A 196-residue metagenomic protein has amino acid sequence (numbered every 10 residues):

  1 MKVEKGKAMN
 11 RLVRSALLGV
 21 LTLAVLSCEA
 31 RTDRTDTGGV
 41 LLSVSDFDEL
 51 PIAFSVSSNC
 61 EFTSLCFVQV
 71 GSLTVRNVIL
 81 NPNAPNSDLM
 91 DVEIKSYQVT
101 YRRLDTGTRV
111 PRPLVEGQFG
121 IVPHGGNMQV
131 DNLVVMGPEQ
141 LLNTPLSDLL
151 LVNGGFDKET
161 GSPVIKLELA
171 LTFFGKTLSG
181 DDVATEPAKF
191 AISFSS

Functional and structural regions predicted by a protein language model:
M1-L26: Sec-dependent bacterial lipoprotein signal peptides
C28-S196: Non-catalytic macromolecular-recognition regions in eukaryotic signaling proteins
